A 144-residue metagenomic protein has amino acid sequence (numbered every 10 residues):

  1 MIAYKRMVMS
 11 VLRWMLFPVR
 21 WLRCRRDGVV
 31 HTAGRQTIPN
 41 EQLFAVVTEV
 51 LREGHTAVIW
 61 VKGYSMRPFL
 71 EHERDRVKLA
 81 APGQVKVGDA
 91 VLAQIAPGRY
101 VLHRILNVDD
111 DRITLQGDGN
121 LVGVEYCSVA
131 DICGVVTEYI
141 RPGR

Functional and structural regions predicted by a protein language model:
M1-R144: Extended hydrophobic leader/signal-anchor segments used for secretion and membrane insertion
